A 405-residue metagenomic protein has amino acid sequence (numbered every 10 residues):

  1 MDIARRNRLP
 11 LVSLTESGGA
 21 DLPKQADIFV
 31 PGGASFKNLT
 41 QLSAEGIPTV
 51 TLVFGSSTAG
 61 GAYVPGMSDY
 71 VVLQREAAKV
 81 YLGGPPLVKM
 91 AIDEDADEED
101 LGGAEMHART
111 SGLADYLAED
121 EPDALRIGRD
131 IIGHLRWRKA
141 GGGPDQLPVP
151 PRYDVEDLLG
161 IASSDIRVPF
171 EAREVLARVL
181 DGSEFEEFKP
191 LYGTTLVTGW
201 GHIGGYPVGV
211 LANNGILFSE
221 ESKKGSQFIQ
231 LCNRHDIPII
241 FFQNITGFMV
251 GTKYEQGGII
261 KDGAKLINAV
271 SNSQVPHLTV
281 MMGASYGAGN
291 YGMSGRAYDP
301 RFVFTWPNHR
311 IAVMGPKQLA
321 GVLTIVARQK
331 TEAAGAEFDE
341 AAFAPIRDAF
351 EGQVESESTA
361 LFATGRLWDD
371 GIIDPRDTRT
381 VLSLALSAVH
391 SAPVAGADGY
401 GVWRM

Functional and structural regions predicted by a protein language model:
M1-M405: Ligand-binding clefts of soluble mixed alpha/beta catalytic domains
